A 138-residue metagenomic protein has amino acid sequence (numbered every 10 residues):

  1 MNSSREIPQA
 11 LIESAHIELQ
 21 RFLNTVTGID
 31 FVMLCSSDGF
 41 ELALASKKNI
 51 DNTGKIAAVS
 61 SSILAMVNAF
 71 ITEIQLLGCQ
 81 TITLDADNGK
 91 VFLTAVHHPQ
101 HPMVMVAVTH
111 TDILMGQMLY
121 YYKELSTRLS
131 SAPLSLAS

Functional and structural regions predicted by a protein language model:
M1-F31, S37, E41-S138: Non-catalytic interaction/Regulatory regions outside core domains
